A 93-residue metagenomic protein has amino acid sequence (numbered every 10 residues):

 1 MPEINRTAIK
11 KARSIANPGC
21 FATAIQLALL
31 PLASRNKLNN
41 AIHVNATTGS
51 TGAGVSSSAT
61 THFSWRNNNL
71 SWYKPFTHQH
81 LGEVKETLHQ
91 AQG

Functional and structural regions predicted by a protein language model:
M1-P75, H89-G93: N-terminal Rossmann-like NAD(P) cofactor-binding subdomain of oxidoreductases, focused on the glycine-rich
Q79-A91: Short amphipathic alpha-helix segments
